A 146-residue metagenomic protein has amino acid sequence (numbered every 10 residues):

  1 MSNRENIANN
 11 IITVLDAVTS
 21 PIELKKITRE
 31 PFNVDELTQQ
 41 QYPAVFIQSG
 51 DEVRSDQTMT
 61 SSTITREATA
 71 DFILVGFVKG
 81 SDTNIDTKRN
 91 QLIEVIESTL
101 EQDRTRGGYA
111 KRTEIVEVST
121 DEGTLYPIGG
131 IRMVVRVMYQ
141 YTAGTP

Functional and structural regions predicted by a protein language model:
M1-Y42, F46-P146: Charged, amphipathic alpha-helical segments and their flanking helix caps
